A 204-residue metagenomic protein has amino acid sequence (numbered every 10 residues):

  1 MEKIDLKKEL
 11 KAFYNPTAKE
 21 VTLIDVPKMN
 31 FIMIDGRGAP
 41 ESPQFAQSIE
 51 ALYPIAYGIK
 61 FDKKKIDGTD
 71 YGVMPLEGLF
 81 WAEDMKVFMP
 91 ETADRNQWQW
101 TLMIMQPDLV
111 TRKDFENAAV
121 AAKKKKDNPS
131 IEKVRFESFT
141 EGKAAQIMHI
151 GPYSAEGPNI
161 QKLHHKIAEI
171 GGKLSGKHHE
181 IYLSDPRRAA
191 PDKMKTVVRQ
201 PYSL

Functional and structural regions predicted by a protein language model:
M1-L204: A solvent-exposed interaction/effector surface
